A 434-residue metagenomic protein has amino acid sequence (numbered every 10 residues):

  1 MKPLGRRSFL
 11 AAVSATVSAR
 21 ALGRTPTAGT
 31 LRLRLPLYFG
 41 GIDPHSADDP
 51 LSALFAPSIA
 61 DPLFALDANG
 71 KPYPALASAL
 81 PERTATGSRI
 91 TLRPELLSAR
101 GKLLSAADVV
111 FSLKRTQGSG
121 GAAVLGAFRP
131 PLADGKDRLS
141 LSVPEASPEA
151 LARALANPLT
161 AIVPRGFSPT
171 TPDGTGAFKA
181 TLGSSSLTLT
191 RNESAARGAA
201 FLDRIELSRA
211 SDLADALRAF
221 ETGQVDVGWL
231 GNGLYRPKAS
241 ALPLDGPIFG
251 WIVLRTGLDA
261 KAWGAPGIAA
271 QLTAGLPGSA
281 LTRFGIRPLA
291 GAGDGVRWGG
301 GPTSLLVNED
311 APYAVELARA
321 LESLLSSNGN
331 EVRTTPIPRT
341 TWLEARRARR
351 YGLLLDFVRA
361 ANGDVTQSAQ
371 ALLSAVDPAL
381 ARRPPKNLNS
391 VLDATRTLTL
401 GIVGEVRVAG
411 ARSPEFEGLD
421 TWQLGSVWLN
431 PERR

Functional and structural regions predicted by a protein language model:
R34-A85, T91, K114, D173-G174: N-terminal lobe/hinge region of extracytoplasmic solute-binding protein
L37-L54, L76-A77, K102, E149-T160 (+3 more regions): A structural "hinge/loop" feature
F55, A79-G121, S140, A262-G264: Aromatic- and charge-enriched surface segment that lines or borders ligand/interaction sites
E82-A85, G121-G166: Surface-exposed binding/hinge segments that line and control ligand-binding clefts or catalytic entry sites
S105-S112, S140, R204, T222 (+5 more regions): Alpha-helical secondary-structure segments
S147, A152-E206, S211-D215: Gly/Pro-rich hinge or "lid" segments in bacterial periplasmic/extracellular proteins
T181-T190, E206-D259: Extracellular/periplasmic solute-recognition and catalytic clefts
S184, T273-V296, P312-E322, R346-R434: Detector for C-terminal structural segments
